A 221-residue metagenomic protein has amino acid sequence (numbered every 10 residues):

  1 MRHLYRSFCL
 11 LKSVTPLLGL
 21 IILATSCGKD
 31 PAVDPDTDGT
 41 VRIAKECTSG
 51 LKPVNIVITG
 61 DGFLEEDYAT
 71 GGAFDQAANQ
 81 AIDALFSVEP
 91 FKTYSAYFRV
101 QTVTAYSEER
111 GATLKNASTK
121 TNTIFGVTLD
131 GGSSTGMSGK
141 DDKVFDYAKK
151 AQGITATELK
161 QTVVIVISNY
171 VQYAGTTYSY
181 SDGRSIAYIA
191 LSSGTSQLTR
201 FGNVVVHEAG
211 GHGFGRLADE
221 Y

Functional and structural regions predicted by a protein language model:
M1-L10: N-terminal secretory signal peptides that target proteins for export/translocation
C9-G19: Sec-dependent signal peptide hydrophobic core
L23-S26: C-terminal motif of bacterial Sec signal peptides marking the signal peptidase cleavage site
D30-L159, N169-Y170, R200: Propeptide-to-catalytic entry region of secreted or membrane-anchored zinc metalloproteases
E66-A69, R110-A112, Y173-S185, F214: Extracytoplasmic/secreted cell-surface and envelope-processing proteins
T157-V171, G175-Y180: A cross-taxonomic marker for long C-terminal extensions/tails that follow the last structured domain
R184-V206: Short pre-active-site segment immediately N-terminal to the catalytic Zn-binding motif
N203-E220: Active-site recognition of the HExxH zinc-binding catalytic motif
